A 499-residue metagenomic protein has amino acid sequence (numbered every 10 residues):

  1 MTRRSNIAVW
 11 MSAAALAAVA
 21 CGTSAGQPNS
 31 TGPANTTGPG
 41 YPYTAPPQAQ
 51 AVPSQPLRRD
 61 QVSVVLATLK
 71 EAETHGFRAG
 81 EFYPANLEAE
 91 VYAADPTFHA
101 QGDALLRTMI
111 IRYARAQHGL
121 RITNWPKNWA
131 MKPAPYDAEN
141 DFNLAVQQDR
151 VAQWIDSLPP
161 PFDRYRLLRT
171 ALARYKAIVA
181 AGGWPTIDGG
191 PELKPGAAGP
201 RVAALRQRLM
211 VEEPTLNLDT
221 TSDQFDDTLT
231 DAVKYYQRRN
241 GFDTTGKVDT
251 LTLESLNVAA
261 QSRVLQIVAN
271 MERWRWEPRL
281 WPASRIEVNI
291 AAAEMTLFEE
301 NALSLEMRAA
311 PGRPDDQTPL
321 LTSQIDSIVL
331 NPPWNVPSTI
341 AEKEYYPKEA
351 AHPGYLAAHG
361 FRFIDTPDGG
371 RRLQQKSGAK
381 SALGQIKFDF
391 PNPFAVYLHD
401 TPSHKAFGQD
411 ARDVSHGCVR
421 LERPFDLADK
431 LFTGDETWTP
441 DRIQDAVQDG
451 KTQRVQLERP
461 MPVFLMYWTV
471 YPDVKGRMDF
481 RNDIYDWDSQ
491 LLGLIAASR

Functional and structural regions predicted by a protein language model:
M1-M11: Bacterial N-terminal signal peptides that target proteins for export
R4-N6, L16, V264, P440: Low-complexity, intrinsically disordered short peptide segments enriched in small/polar/basic residues
R4-S5, P28, F363: Positively charged, low-complexity intrinsically disordered regions
S5-N6, D60, E422: Small/flexible residues
A14-A15, A411: Residue-level signal for mature regions of secreted extracellular proteins and peptides
A18-A20: C-terminal motif of bacterial Sec signal peptides marking the signal peptidase cleavage site
G22-A25, G38, I111, M131-A138 (+1 more regions): Well-ordered beta-sheet/strand-loop patches within structured domains
G22-P135, E139-N140: Cationic-aromatic interfacial patches
